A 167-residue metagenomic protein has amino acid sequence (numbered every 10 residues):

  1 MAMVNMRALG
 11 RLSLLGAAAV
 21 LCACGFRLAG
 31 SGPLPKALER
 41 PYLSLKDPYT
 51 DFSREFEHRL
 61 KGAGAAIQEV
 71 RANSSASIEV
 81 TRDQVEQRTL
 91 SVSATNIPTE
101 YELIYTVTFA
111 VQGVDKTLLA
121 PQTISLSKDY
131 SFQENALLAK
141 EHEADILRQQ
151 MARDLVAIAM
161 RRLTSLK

Functional and structural regions predicted by a protein language model:
A2-S13: Bacterial N-terminal signal peptides that target proteins for export
V20-A23: C-terminal motif of bacterial Sec signal peptides marking the signal peptidase cleavage site
G25-R27: Bacterial signal peptide processing site
K36-Y42, N135-K140: Acidic/histidine-rich, surface-exposed loop or edge segments in extracytoplasmic proteins
A37-Q84: N-terminal segment of the mature soluble domain
L60-G64, V111-D115, E134, I158-K167: Sec/Tat-exported extracytoplasmic proteins
N73, E79-T123, Y130-H142: Surface-exposed short loop/turn segments
L138-K167: C-terminal/domain-edge helix-coil "capping" segments
